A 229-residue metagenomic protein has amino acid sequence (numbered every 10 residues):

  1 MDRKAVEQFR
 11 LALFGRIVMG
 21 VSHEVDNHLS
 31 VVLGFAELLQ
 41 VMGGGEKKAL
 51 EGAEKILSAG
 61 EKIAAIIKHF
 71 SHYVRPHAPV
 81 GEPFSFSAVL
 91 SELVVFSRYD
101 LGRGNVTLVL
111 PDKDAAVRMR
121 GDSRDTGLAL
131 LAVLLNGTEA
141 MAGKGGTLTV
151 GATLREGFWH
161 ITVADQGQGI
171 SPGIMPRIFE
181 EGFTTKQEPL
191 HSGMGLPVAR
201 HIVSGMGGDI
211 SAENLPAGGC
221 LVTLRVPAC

Functional and structural regions predicted by a protein language model:
M1-A12: Conserved signal-transmission helix
L50-D100: Conserved DHp (HisKA) dimerization/phosphotransfer helix of two-component histidine kinases, i.e., the long coiled-coil
T107-V117: Conserved catalytic submotifs in the C-terminal HATPase_c
T147-G157: Short beta-strand/loop element within the Bergerat-fold HATPase_c
D165: Acidic ATP/Mg2+-coordinating residue in the GHKL
I170-G182: Short conserved segment of the HATPase_c
